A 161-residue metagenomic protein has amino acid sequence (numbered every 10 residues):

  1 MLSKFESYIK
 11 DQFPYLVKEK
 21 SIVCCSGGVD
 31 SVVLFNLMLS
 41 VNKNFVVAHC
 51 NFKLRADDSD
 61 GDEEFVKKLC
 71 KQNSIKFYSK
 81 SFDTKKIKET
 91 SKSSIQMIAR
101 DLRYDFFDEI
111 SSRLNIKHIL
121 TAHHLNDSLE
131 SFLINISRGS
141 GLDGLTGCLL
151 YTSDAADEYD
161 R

Functional and structural regions predicted by a protein language model:
M1-S153: Core alpha/beta nucleotide-donor-binding catalytic domains of modification enzymes
Y151-R161: Single conserved hydrophobic/aromatic residue that forms the stacking wall/gate of nucleotide- or nucleobase-binding
